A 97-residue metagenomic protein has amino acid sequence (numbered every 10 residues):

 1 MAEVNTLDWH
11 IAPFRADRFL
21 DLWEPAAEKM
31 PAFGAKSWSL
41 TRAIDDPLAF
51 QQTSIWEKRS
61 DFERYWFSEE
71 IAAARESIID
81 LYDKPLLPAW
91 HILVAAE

Functional and structural regions predicted by a protein language model:
M1-D17, I78-Y82: Long, low-complexity, intrinsically disordered polar/charged segments
A2, S37-L48, A74-E97: Glycine-rich beta-strand-turn "strand-cap" elements at beta-sheet edges
A2-H10, S39-W66: Short, well-ordered beta-strand segments in beta-rich or mixed alpha/beta enzyme and ligand-binding folds
T6, A16, S68, H91-I92: A general secondary-structure boundary signal
I11-P13, K58, I92-A95: Non-catalytic surface loops within mature trypsin-like serine protease
R15-S37, E70-A73: Short amphipathic alpha-helical segments
P31, F50, K58, F62-Y82 (+1 more regions): Anionic, Ser/Thr-rich low-complexity intrinsically disordered regions
